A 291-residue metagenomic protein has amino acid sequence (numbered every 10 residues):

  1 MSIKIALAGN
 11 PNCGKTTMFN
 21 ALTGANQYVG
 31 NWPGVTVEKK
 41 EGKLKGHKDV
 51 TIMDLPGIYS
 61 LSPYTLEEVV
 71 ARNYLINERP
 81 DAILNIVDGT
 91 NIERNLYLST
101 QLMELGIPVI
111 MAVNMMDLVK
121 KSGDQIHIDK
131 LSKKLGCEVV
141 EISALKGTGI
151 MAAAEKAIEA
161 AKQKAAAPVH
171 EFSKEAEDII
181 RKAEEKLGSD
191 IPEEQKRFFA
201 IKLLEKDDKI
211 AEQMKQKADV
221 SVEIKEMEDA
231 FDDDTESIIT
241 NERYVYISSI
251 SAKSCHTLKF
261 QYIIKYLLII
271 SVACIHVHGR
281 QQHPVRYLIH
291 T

Functional and structural regions predicted by a protein language model:
M1-Y64, N77-E78: Conserved G1/Walker A P-loop phosphate-binding module
M18-F19, V37, I52-D54, A71 (+5 more regions): Residue-level signature of catalytic and energy-coupling elements of molecular machines, predominantly ATP/GTP-dependent
A25, G34, G57-I58, G89-I92 (+2 more regions): Conserved nucleotide-binding/hydrolysis micro-motifs of P-loop NTPases
L44-H47, V70-V139: Conserved C-terminal guanine-recognition region of P-loop GTPase G domains, centered on the G4
A71, C255-I270: Cytosolic juxtamembrane amphipathic/interface segments immediately preceding and feeding into a transmembrane helix
I110, K120-K259: Alpha-helical transmembrane helix bundles of large polytopic membrane transport and channel proteins
Q213-A218, F260-Y266, R280-P284: Short coil/turn segments at secondary-structure boundaries
L267-T291: Core alpha-helical transmembrane segments of integral membrane proteins
